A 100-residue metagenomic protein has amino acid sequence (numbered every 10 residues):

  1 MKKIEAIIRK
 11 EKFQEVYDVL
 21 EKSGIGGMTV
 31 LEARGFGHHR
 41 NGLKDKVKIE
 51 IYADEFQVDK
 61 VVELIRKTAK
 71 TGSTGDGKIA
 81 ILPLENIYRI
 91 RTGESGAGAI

Functional and structural regions predicted by a protein language model:
M1-I100: Positively charged, small/polar-rich N-terminal and surface patches that mediate targeting and assembly and bind
